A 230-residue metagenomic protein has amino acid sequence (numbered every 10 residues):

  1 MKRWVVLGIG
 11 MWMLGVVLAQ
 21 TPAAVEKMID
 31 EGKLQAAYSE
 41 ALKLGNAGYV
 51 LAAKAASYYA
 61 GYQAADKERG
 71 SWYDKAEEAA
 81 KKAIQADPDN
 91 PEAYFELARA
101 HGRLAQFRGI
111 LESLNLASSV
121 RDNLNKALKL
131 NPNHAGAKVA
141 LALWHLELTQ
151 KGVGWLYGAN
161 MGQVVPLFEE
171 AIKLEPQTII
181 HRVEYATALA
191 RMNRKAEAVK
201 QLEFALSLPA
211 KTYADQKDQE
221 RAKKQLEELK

Functional and structural regions predicted by a protein language model:
V17-Q63: N-terminal leader/linker segments that initiate helical-solenoid repeat arrays
A24, A52, S57-Y59, L97 (+4 more regions): Structural register within alpha-helical repeat arrays
A47-G48, N90, H134, T178 (+1 more regions): Residue-level recognition of tetratricopeptide repeat
Y58-K67, R103-E112, E147-L156, R191-N193 (+2 more regions): Short coil/turn linking the two alpha-helices of tandem helical-hairpin repeats
I179-E184, A188-R191, V199-K230: Terminal, low-structured helical/coil segments at or just beyond the last alpha-helical repeat
